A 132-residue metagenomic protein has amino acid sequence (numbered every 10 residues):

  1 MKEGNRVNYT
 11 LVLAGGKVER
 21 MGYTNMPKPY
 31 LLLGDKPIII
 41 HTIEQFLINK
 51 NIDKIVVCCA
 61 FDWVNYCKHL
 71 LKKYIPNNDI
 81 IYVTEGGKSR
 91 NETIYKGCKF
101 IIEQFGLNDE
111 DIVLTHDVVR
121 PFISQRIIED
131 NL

Functional and structural regions predicted by a protein language model:
M1-V7, E103-G106: Short, Lys/Arg-enriched, disordered terminal segments
G4-V64: N-terminal glycine-rich phosphate-binding loop and ensuing alpha1 helix
N8, D53-I55, D79-Y82, E110-V113: Residue-level recognition of the N-termini of beta-strands and the immediately preceding loop/turn
I43-L47, L71, I101: Hydrophobic C-terminal alpha-helix "anchor/cap" residues
N49-N51, K72-I80, L107: Short helix-capping segments at alpha-helix termini
N65-L70: Acidic helix N-cap motif at the loop->helix transition within catalytic regions of sugar-transfer enzymes
P76-R90: Conserved donor nucleotide-binding strand/loop of the catalytic core
S89-L132: Conserved beta-loop-beta/alpha segment of the NTase-like Rossmann-fold superfamily that binds/positions NTPs
